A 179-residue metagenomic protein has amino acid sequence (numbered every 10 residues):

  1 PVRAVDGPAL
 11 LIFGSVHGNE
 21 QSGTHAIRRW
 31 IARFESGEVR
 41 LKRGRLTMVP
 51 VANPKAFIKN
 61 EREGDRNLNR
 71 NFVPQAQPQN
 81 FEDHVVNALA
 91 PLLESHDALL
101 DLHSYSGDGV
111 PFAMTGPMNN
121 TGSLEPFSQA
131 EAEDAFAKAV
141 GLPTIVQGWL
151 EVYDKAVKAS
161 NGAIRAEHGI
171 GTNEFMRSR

Functional and structural regions predicted by a protein language model:
P1-R179: Structured catalytic-domain cores with a bias toward divalent-metal coordination
